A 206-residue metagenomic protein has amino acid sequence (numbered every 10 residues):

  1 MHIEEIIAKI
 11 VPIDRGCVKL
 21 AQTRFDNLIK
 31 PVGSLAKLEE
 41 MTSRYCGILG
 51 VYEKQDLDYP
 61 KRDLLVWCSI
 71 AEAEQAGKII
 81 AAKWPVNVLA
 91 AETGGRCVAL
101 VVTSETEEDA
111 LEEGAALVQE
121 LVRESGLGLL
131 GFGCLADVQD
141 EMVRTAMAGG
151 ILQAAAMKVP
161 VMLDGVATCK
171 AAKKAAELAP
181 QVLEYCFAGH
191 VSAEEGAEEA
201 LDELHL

Functional and structural regions predicted by a protein language model:
M1-L206: N-terminal loops that bind phosphate or other acidic moieties and the adjacent beta-alpha structural core
